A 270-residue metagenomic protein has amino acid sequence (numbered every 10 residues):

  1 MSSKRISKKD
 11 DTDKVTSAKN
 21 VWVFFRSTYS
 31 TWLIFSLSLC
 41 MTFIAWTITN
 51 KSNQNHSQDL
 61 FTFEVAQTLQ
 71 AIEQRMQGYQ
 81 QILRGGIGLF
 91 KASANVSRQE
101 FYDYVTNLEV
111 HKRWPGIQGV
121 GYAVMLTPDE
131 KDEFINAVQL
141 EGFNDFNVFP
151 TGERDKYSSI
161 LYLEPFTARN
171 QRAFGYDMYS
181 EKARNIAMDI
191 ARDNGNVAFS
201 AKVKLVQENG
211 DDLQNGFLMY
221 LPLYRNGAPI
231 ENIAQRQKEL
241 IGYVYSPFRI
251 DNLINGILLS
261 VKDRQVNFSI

Functional and structural regions predicted by a protein language model:
M1-V21: N-terminal Lys/Arg-rich, disordered targeting/topogenic segments
D11, V21-K51: Extreme N-terminal signal-anchor transmembrane helix of membrane signaling/transducer proteins, especially in bacteria
A18, W22-R26, Q54, Q58 (+1 more regions): Juxtamembrane/transmembrane-helix boundary motifs in multi-pass membrane proteins
K19, V23, T31-F35, M76 (+3 more regions): Intrinsically disordered, low-complexity segments enriched in polar/charged residues with Gly/Pro, especially when
I48-Q81, I87, K91, N95 (+1 more regions): Juxtamembrane membrane-water interface segments immediately C-terminal to a transmembrane helix
Q58, T62-A66, K91-I270: Intrinsically disordered, low-complexity polar/acidic regions
I82-G85, T167-R169: Short acidic (Asp/Glu) and glycine-rich catalytic loops that position anionic groups and cofactors
